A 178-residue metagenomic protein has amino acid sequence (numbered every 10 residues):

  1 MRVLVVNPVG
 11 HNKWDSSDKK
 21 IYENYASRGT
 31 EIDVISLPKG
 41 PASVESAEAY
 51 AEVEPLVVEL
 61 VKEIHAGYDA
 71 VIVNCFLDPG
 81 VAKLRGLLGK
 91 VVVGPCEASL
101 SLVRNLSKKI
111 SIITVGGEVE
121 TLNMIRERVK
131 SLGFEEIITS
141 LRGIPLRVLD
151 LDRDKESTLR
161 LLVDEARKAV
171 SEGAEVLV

Functional and structural regions predicted by a protein language model:
M1-D15, I110-V115: Short beta-strand segments enriched in small/hydrophobic residues
V6, D69-C75, A174-V178: Periplasmic-binding protein-like
D18-T30: A short, Lys/Arg-enriched amphipathic alpha-helix followed by its capping loop at the start of a domain
I35-L56, L149-K155: N-terminal beta-loop-helix "entrance" segment that forms/cooperates in small-molecule cofactor or anionic ligand
A51-G67, R160-G173: Short, well-structured alpha-helical segments in soluble
V53-K83, L87: Beta-alpha junction/loop-to-helix N-cap segments that form part of ligand/metal-binding clefts
R85-L106: Short, acidic/small-residue loops that bind anionic groups at enzyme active sites
G116-E120, R126-V178: Active-site rim beta-loop-alpha module in soluble metabolic enzymes
